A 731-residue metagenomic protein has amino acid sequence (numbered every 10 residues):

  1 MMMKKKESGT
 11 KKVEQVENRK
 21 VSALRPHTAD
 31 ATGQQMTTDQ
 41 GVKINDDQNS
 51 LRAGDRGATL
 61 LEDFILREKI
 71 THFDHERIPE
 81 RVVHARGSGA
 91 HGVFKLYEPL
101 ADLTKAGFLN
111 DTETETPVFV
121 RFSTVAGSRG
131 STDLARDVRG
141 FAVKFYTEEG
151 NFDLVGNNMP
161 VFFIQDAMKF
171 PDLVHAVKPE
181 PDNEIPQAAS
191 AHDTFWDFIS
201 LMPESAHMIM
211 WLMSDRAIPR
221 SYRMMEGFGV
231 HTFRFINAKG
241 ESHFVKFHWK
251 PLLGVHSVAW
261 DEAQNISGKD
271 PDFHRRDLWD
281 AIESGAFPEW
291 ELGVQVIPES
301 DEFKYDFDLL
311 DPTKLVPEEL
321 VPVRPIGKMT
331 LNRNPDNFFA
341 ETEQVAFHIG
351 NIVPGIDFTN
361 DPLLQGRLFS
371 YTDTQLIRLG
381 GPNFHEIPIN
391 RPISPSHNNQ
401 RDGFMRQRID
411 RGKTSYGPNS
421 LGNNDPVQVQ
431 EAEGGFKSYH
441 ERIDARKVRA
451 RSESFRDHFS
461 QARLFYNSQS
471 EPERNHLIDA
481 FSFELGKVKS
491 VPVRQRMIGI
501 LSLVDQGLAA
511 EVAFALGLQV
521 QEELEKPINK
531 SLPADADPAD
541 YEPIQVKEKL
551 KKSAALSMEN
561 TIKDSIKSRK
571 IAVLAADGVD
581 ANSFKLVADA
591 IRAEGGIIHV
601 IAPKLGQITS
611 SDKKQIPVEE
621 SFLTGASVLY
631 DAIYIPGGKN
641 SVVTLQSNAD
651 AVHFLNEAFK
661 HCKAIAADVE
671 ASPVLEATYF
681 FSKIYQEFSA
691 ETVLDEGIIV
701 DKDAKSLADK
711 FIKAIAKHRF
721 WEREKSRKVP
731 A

Functional and structural regions predicted by a protein language model:
M2-A581, K585-A588, R592-A593, I597 (+5 more regions): Active-site-adjacent core segments of small-molecule enzymes
S490, A602, A632-G638, A651-A677: Catalytic nucleophile loop
F584, D650-A651: Amphipathic coiled-coil/heptad-repeat helices and related helical stalk/stem segments that mediate oligomerization
A588, V652-N656, I712: Short amphipathic alpha-helical segments and helix-helix/interface helices
K614-L629, I633, T678-L707: Structural recognition of alpha->loop->beta junctions
D668, S672, A677, F681-F688 (+1 more regions): Catalytic beta-strand/loop cores that center a nucleophilic Ser/Cys/Thr and support acyl-enzyme chemistry
A690-A731: A charged, well-structured terminal subsegment
